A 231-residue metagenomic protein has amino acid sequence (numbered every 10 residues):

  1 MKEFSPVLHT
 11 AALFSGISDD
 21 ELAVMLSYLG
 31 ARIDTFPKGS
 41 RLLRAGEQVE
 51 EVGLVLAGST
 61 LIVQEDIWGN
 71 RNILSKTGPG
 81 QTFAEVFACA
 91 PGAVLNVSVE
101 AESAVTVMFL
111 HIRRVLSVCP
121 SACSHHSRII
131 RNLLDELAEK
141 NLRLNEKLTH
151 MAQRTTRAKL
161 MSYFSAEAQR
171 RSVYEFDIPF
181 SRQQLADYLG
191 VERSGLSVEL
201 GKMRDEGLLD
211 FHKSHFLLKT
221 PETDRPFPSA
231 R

Functional and structural regions predicted by a protein language model:
M1-K38, F87-A90: Cyclic nucleotide-binding regulatory module and flanking cytosolic helices
Y28-L29, E47-V49: Short, small/polar residue-rich loop motifs at catalytic or cofactor-binding pockets
G39, E50-V63, G78-G80: Glycine- and acidic-residue-biased ligand/ion/polar-headgroup-sensing regions
R41-E47: Short phosphate-coordinating micro-motif centered on Lys-Gly-acidic
I73-R131: Cyclic-nucleotide recognition modules
N96-V97, S117-S124, R143-A152, R170-V173: Short helix-to-loop capping/linker segments positioned immediately adjacent to catalytic or ligand/cofactor-binding
S127-I130, L134-L144: Long, hydrophobic or amphipathic alpha-helical segments
R154-K159, Y163-R231: Phosphate-/nucleic-acid-contacting segments
